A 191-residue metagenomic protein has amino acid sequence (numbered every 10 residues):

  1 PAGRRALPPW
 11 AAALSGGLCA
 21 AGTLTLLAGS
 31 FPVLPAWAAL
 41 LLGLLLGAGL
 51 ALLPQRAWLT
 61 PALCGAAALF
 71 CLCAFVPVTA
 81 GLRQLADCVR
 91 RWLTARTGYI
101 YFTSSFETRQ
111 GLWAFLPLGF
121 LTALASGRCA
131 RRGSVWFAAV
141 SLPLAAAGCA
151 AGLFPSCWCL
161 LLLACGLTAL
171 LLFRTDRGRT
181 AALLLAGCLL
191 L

Functional and structural regions predicted by a protein language model:
P1-L191: Linear, non-domain "peripheral" regions
